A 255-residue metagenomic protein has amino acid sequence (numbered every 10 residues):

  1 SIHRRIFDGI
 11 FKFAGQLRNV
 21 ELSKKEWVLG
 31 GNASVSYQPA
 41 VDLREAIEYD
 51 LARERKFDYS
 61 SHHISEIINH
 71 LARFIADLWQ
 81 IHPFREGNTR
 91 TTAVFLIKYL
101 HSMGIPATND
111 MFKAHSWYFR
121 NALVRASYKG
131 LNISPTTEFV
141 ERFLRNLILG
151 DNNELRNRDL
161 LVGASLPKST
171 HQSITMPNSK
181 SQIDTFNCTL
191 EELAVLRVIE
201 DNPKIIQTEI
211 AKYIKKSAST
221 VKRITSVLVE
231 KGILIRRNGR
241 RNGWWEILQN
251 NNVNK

Functional and structural regions predicted by a protein language model:
S1-K255: FIC/Doc superfamily catalytic core
